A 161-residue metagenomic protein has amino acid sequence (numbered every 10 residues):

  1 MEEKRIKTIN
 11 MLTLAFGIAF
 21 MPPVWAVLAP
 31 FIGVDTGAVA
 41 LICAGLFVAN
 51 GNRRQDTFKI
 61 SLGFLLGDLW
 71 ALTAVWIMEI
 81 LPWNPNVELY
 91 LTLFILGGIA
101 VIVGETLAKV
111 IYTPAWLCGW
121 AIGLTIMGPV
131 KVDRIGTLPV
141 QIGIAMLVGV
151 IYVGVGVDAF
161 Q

Functional and structural regions predicted by a protein language model:
M1-N52, I135-P139, G143, L147-Q161: Alpha-helical transmembrane segments and their membrane-interface boundaries that form or gate the permeation pathway
I18-P30, F64, D68-W76, L93-E105 (+2 more regions): Transmembrane alpha-helical segments of multi-pass membrane transport proteins and ion-pumping complexes
A19, V34-G51, F94-A100, E105-D133: Pore- and pathway-forming membrane helices of multi-pass small-molecule/ion transporters and channels
A26-A40, M78-F94: Structural signature of hydrophobic alpha-helical transmembrane segments
A38-W76: Alpha-helical membrane segments and adjacent membrane-interface helices in multi-pass membrane proteins
R53-S61, P82-N84, K109, R134-I135: Interfacial helix-loop-helix linkers and transmembrane-helix boundary segments in multi-pass membrane proteins
T57-D68, V87-L91, V110-G119: Cytoplasmic-side transmembrane-helix entry/capping segments in multi-pass membrane proteins
L72-P82, T125-P139: Hydrophobic alpha-helical transmembrane segments in multi-pass integral membrane proteins
